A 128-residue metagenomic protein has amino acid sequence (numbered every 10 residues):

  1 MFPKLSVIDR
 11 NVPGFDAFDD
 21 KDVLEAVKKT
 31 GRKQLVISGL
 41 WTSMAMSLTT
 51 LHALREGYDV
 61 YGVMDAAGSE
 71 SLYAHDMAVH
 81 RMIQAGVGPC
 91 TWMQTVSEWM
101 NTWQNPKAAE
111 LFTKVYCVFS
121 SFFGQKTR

Functional and structural regions predicted by a protein language model:
M1-R128: Active-site-adjacent betaalpha module
